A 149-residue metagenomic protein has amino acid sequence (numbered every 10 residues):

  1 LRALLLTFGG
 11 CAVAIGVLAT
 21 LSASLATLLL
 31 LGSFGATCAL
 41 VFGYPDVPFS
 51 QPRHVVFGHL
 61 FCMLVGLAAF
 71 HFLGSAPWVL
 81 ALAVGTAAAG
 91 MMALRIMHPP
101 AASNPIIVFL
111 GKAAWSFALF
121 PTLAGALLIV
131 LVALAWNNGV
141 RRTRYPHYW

Functional and structural regions predicted by a protein language model:
L1-L60, L64-A68, F72-A81, A114-L119 (+1 more regions): Alpha-helical transmembrane segments and their membrane-interface boundaries that form or gate the permeation pathway
I15, I96, I106-I107, I129: Weak global preference for isoleucine
G66-F70, S103-L110: Generic transmembrane alpha-helix signature in multi-pass membrane proteins, especially transporters/channels
L73-H98: Internal alpha-helical transmembrane segments of multi-pass membrane proteins
A83-G90, P105-K112, T122-L127: Hydrophobic alpha-helical segments of small multi-pass membrane proteins
I96-S103, V140-T143: Juxtamembrane/interfacial segments flanking transmembrane helices
